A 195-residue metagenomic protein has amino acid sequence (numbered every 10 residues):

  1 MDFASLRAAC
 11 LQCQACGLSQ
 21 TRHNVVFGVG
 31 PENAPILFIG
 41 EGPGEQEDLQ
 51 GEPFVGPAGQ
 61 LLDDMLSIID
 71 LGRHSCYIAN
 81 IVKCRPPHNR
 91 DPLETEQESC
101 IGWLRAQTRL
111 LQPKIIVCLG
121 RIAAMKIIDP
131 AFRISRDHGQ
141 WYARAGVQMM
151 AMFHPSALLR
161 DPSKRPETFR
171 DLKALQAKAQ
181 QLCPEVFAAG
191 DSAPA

Functional and structural regions predicted by a protein language model:
M1-A195: A polyanion-binding, active-site-adjacent surface
